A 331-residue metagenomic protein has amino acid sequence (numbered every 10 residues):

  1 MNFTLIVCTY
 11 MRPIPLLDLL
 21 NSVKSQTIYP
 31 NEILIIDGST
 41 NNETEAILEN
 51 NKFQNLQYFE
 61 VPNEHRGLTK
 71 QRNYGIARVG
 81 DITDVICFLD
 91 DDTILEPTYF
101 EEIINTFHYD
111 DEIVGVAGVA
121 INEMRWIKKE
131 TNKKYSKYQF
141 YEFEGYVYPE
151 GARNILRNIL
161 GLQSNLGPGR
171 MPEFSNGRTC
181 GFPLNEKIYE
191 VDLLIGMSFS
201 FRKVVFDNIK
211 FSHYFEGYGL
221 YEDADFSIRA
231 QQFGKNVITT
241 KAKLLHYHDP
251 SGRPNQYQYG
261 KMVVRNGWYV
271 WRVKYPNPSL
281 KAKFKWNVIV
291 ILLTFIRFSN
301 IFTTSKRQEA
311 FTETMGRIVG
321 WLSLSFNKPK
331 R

Functional and structural regions predicted by a protein language model:
R12-Q26: Short, well-formed alpha-helical segments that are part of the catalytic scaffolds of diverse glycosyltransferases
Y29, I35-A46, T93-L95: A conserved acidic beta->alpha catalytic loop
P62-D81: Glycine-rich, basic loop-to-helix element that forms the pyrophosphate-binding segment of sugar-nucleotide handling
I82-I94: Short beta-strand-to-loop acidic/aromatic patch adjacent to the donor-nucleotide binding site
T98-L166: Conserved donor NDP-sugar-binding/catalytic core segment of glycosyltransferases
N158-M171, G181-S200, Q231, R253: A recurrent flexible, glycine/aromatic-enriched loop bordering the glycosyltransferase active site that acts as
N185-E186, D192-I209, E216-A242: A short, conserved alpha-helix in the catalytic core of glycosyltransferases
N236-E309: Active-site-adjacent helix/loop segment of glycosyltransferases that harbors family-specific signature motifs
